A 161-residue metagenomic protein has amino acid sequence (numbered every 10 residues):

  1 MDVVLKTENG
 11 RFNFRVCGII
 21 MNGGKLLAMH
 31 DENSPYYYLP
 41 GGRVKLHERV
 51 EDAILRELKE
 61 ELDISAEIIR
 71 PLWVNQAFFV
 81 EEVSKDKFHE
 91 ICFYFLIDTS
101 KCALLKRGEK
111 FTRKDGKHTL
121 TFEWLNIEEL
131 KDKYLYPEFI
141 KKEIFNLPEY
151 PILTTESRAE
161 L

Functional and structural regions predicted by a protein language model:
M1-C17: Acidic, metal-coordinating catalytic segment for phosphate/diphosphate chemistry, firing primarily on the Nudix
E8-F12, K85-I91, K114-T119: A generic structural micro-feature
I20, L96-D98, E123-N126: Short, well-ordered beta-strand micro-motif
N22-E60: Conserved Nudix-box catalytic region and its N-terminal flanking loop in Nudix hydrolases and closely related
G24-L26, S34, K45, V74-F79 (+1 more regions): Short, charged/polar surface micro-motifs in flexible loops or helix N-caps
P35-Y37, A103-L105, K110-L161: Nudix hydrolase/Nudix homology domain
S65-V74: A short coil-to-beta-strand element that immediately follows conserved catalytic motifs
F79-R107, E143: Active-site-adjacent beta-strand/loop module that shapes the phosphate/pyrophosphate-binding cleft
